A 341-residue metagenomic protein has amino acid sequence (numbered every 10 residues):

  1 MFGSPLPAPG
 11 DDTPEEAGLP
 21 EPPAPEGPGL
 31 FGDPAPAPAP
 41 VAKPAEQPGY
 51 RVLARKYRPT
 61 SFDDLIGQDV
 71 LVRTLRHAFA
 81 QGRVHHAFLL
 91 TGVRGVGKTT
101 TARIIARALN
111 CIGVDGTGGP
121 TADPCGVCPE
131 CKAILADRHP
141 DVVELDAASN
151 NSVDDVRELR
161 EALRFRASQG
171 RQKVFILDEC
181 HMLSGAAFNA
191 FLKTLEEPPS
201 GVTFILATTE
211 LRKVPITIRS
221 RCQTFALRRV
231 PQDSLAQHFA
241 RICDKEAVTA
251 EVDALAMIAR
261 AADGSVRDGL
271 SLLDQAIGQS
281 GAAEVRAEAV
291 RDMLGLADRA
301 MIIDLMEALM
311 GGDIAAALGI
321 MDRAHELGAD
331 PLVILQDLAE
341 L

Functional and structural regions predicted by a protein language model:
M1-T224: P-loop/Walker A NTP-binding region and its immediately flanking N-terminal helices in P-loop NTPase folds
L30-F31, P129-P140, D155-E161, R171 (+3 more regions): Extended, largely alpha-helical regulatory/partner-binding modules appended to the mid-to-C-terminal parts
